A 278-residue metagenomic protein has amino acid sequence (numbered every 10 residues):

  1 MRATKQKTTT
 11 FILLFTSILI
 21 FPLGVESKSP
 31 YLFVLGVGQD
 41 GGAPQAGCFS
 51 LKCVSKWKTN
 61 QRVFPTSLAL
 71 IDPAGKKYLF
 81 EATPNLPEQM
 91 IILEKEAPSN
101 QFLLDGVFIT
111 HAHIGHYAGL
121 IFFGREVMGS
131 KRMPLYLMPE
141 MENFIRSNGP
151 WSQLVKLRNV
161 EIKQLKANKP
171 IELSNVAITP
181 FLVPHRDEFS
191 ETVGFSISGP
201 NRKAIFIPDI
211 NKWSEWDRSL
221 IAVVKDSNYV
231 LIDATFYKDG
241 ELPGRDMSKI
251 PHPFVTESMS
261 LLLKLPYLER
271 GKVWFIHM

Functional and structural regions predicted by a protein language model:
R2-I12: Bacterial N-terminal signal peptides that target proteins for export
F11-I20: Bacterial N-terminal signal peptides
S27-K95, S99, I162-V223: Core dinuclear metal-dependent hydrolase active-site scaffold
G41, H113-G119, F144, R186-E188 (+3 more regions): Active-site environment of divalent metal-dependent phosphoester hydrolases
P73-Y136, N228: Active-site metal-binding motif and surrounding structural segment of the metallo-beta-lactamase
S99-F102, R125-K131, L154-K156, I221-D226 (+1 more regions): Short, conserved loop/helix-junction motifs that constitute active-site signature segments in enzyme catalytic cores
E140-P150: A short, active-site helix/loop in glycosyltransferases that binds the activated sugar's phosphate group
K203, N211-M278: Cap/insert and terminal regions of metallo-dependent hydrolase folds
